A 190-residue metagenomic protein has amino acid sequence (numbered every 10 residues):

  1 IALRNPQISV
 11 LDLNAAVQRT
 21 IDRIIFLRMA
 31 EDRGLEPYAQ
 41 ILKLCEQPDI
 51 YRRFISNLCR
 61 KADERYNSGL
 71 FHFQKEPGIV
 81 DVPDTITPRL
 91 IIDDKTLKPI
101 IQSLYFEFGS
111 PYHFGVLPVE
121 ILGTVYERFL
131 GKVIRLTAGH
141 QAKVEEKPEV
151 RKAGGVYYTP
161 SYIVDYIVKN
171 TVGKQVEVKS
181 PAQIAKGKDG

Functional and structural regions predicted by a protein language model:
I1-G190: Preference for the N-terminal adenyl/adenosyl cofactor-binding alpha/beta module
